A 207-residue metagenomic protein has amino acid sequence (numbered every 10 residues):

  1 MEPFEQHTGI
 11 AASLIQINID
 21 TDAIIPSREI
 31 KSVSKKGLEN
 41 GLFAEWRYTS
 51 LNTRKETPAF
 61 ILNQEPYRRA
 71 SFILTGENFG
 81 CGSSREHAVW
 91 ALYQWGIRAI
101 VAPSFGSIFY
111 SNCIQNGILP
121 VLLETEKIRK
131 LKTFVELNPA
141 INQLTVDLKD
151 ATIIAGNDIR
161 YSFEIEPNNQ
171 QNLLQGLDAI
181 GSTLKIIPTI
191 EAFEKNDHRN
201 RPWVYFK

Functional and structural regions predicted by a protein language model:
M1-G76, G80-K207: Cytosolic catalytic domains that perform sulfur/thiol-centered chemistry
